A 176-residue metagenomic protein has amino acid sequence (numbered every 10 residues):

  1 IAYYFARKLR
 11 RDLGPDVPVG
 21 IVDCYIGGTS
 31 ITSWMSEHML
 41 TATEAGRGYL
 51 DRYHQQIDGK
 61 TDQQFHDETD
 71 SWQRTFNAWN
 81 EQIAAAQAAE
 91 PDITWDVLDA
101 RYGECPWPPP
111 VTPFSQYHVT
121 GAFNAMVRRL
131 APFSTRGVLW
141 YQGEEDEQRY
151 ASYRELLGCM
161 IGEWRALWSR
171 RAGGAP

Functional and structural regions predicted by a protein language model:
I1-P176: Cell-envelope and extracellular/periplasmic
